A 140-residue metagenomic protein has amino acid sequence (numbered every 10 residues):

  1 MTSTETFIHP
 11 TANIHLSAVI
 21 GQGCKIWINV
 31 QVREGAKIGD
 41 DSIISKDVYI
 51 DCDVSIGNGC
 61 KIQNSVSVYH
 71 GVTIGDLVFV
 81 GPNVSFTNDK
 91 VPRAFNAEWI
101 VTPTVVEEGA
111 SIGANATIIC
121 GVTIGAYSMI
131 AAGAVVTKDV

Functional and structural regions predicted by a protein language model:
T2-V140: Structural signal for interior beta-strand "rungs" in well-ordered beta-sheet cores of soluble enzyme domains
